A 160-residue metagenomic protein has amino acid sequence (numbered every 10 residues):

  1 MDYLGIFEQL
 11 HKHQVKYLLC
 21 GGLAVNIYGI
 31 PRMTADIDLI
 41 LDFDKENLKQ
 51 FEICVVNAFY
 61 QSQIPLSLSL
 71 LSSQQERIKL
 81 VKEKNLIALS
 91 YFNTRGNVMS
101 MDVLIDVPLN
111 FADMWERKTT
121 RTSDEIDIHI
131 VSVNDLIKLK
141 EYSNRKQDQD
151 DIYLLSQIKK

Functional and structural regions predicted by a protein language model:
M1-K160: Compositionally biased terminal segments of proteins
